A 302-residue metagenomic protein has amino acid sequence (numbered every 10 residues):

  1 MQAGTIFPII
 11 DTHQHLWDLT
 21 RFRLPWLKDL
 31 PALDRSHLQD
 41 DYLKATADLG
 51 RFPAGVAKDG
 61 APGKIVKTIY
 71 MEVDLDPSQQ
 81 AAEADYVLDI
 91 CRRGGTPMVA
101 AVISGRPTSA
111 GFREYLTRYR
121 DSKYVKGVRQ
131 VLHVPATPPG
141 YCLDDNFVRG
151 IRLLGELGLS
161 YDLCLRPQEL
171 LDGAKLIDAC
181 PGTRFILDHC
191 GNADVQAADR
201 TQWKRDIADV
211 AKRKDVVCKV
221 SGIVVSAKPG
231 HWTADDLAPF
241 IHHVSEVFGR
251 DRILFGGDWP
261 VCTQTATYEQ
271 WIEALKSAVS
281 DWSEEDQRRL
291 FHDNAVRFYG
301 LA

Functional and structural regions predicted by a protein language model:
M1-I10, L27-D59, K67, H243 (+2 more regions): Mid-to-C-terminal alpha-helical segments outside catalytic/metal-binding sites
Q2, A81-E169, K175-I177, K219-I223 (+1 more regions): Active-site gating/metal-coordination segments in enzymes
I9-L19, L187-C190: Histidine-centered catalytic micro-motifs
H13, T68, A101, V128 (+7 more regions): Conserved, mostly hydrophobic/aromatic
W17-T20, L75-S78, T108-A110, V134-A136 (+4 more regions): Active-site environment of divalent metal-dependent phosphoester hydrolases
P31, D41-G55, G60-S78, T96-R106 (+2 more regions): Divalent metal-dependent hydrolysis catalytic cores, especially in the metallo-beta-lactamase
S78-P97, I177-L187, L237-E246, E269-A278: Short, electropositive alpha-helical surface patch
G140-L254: Catalytic pocket-lining loop regions of alpha/beta-barrel enzymes, especially the amidohydrolase/enolase/GH5 lineages
